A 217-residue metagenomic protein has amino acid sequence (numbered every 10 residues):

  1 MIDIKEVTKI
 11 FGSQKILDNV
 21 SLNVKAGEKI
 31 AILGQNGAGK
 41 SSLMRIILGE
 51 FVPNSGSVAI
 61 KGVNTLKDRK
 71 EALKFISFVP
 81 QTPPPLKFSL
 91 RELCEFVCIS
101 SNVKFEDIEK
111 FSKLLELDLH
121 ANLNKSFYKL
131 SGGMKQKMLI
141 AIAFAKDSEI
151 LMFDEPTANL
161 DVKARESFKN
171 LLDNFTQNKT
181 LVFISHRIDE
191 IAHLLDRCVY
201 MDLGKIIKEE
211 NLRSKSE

Functional and structural regions predicted by a protein language model:
L33-Q35: The feature captures the beta-strand-to-loop junction immediately N-terminal to the Walker
L48: Helix-to-loop junction immediately C-terminal to a conserved catalytic motif
G56-K67, E71-A72: Conserved ABC transporter NBD signature motif
F88-S101: Q-loop/switch helix immediately C-terminal to the Walker
I140: Hydrophobic anchor residue at the start of the ABC signature
L151-E155: Catalytic Walker B motif of ABC-type/P-loop ATPase nucleotide-binding domains
